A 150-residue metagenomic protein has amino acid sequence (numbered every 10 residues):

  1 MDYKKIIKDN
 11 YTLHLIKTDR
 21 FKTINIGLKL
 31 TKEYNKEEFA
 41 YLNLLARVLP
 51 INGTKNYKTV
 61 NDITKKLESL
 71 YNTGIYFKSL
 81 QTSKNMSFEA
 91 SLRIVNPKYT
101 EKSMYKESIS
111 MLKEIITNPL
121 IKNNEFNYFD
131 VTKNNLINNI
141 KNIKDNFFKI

Functional and structural regions predicted by a protein language model:
M1-N25: N- or domain-start disorder-to-order transition segments that initiate the globular core
Y3, I143-K144: A generic local secondary-structure boundary/capping motif
I16, K22-L42, V60-E114, D145-I150: M16 family metallopeptidases and their MPP-like homologs
I26-E37, K55, D130-N142: Short N-terminal helix-initiation segments at or just after the protein's N-terminus
L45: Active-site His/Glu-centered metal-binding helix of metallohydrolases
P50-Y57: Catalytic Zn2+-binding segment of zinc metalloproteases
K55, Y99-T100, N124, I143: A general boundary/transition motif marking the beginning of the first structured unit of a protein
V60, T64, I115-K141: Acidic/histidine-enriched alpha-helical segments
